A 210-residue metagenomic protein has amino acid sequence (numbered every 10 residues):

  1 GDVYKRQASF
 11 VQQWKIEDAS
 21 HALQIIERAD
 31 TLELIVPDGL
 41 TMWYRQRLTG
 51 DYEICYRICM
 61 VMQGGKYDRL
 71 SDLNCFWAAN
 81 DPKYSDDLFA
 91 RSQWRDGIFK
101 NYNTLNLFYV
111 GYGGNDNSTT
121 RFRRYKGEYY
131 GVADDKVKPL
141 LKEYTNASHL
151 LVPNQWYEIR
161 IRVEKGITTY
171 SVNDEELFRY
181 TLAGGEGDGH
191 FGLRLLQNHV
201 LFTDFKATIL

Functional and structural regions predicted by a protein language model:
D2-L210: Extracellular glycan-recognition regions
